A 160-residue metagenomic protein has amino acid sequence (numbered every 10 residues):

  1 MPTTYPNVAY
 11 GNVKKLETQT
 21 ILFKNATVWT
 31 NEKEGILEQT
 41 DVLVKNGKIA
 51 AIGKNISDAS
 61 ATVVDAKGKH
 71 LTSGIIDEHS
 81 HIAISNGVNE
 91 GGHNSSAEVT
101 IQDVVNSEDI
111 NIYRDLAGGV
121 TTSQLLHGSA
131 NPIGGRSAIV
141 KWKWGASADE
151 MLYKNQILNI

Functional and structural regions predicted by a protein language model:
M1-N25, G53-I56, K67, S80: Extracellular/periplasmic ectodomains of large secreted or surface enzymes and adhesion receptors
G11-V13, N31-G35: Short loop/turn motifs at secondary-structure junctions and domain boundaries
Q19, K24, E38-T40, T121 (+1 more regions): Envelope-exposed proteins and targeting segments
N25-A26, G47: Solvent-exposed loop/turn tips at the surfaces of repeat/solenoid architectures
V28-K33, L125-G128: Short beta-turn/strand-loop junction motif enriched in small, turn-promoting residues
E34-T72: Histidine-rich, glycine-flanked metal-binding segment
A66-I160: Divalent-metal coordination cores built from histidine and acidic residues
